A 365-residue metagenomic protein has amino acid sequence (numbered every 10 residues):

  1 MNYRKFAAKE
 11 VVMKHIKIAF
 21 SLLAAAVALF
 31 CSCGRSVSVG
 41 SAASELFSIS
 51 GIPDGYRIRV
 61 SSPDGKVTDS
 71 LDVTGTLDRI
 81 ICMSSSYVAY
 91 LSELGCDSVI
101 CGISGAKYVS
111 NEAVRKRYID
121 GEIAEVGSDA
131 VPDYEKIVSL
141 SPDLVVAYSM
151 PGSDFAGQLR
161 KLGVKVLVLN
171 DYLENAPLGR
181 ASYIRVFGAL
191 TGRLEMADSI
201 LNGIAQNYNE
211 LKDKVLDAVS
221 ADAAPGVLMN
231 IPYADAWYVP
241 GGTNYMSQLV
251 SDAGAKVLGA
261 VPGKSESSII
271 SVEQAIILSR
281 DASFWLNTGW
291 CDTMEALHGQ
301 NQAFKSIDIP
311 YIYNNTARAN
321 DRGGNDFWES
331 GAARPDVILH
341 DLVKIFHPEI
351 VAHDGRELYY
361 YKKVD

Functional and structural regions predicted by a protein language model:
V11-F20: Bacterial N-terminal signal peptides that target proteins for export
F30-S32: C-terminal motif of bacterial Sec signal peptides marking the signal peptidase cleavage site
G34-S36: Bacterial signal peptide processing site
Y56-D64, V73-V138, L144-P151: A short, structured surface patch at a secondary-structure boundary
R79, L144, G152-A236, A260-V261 (+1 more regions): Extracytoplasmic substrate-binding proteins
K214, S220-H298: Flexible, glycine-rich surface segments
E266-Q274, S279, L286-K344, P348: C-terminal soluble interaction/assembly domains
